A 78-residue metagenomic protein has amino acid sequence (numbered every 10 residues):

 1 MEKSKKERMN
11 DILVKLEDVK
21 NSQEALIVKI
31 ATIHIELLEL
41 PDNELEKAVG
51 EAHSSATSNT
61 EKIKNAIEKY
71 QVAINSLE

Functional and structural regions predicted by a protein language model:
E2-H34: N-terminal acidic leader/helix
K3, E7-N10, N43, K47-G50 (+1 more regions): Register-specific recognition of a single heptad position within extended alpha-helical repeats
K15, K29, A48, A66-K69: Charge-rich, solvent-exposed alpha-helical interaction surfaces
K15-D18, G50-K62: Short, highly charge-biased, low-complexity peptide segments
Q23-L26, S55-A73: Amphipathic alpha-helical coiled-coil segments
E24-G50: Short E/K-rich amphipathic alpha-helical oligomerization segments
E36-P41, I67-E78: Long amphipathic alpha-helical coiled-coil segments
